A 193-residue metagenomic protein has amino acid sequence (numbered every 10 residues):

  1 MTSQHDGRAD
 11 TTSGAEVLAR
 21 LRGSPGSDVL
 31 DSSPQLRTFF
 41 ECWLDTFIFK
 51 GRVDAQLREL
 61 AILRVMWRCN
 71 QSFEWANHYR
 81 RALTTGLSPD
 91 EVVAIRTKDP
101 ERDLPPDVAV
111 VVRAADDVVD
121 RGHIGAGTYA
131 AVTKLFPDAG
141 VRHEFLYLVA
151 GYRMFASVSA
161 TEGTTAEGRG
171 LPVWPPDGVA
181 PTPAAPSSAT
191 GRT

Functional and structural regions predicted by a protein language model:
M1-A55, Y79, P175-T193: Mobile cap/lid helix-loop segments that border enzyme active or cofactor-binding sites and regulate substrate access
S27, L44-I48, I62-L63, Y79-L83 (+2 more regions): Amphipathic alpha-helical segments within well-ordered protein domains
L30, F40-L44, L60-M66, I95-R96 (+2 more regions): Short alpha-helical scaffolding segments that buttress acidic/His motifs in well-ordered protein cores
P34-F40, N70-W75, V110, V118-G127: Short acidic alpha-helix initiation/capping motifs at coil-to-helix transition points, especially at protein N-termini
R37-G51, A94-T97, A126-L135: Short amphipathic alpha-helical segments and their helix-coil junctions
V53, L57-D90: Conserved alpha-helical segments that form or flank metal/cofactor-binding pockets of metalloenzymes
T97, P105-L146: Acidic/histidine-rich alpha-helical segments that form the ligand environment of transition-metal centers
T128-A131, A139-A184: Preference for long, well-ordered alpha-helical segments
